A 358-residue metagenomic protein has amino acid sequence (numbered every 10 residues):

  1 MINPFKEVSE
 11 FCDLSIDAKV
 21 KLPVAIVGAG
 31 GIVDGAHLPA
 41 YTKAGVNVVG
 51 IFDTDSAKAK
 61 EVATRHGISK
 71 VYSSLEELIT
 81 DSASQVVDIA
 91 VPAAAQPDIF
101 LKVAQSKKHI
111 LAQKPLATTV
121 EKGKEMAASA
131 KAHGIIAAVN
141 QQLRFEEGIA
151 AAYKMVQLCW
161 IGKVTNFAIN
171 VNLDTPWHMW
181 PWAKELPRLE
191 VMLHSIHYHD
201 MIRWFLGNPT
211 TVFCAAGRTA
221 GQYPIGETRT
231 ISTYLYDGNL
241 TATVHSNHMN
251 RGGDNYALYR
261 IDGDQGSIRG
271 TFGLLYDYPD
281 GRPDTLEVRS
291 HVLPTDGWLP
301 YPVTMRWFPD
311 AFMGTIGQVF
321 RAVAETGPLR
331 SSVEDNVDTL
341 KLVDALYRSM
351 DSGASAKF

Functional and structural regions predicted by a protein language model:
M1-C12, L193, H199-P279, M313-L329 (+1 more regions): Contiguous beta-strand/loop segments that form the cofactor/metal-binding neighborhood of enzyme cores
M1-V20, V86-D88, K124, D284 (+1 more regions): C-terminal helix-rich "cap/oligomerization" subdomain common to oxidoreductases
I2-H66: N-terminal Rossmann-like dinucleotide-binding module
I32, T54, T304-I316: Active-site loop of classical SDR/Rossmann-like NAD(P)-dependent oxidoreductases, centered on the catalytic Tyr-X3-Lys
H66-S129: Beta-loop-alpha module in the N-terminal Rossmann-like domain of NAD(P)-dependent dehydrogenases, especially those
L111-A112, A137-V139, A168, V244 (+1 more regions): Hydrophobic residues in well-ordered beta-strands that form the structural core
E125-L143, G162-I169: Rossmann-fold dehydrogenase core element
L143-P224, T230-I231, G353: Predominantly a Rossmann-like dinucleotide-binding segment in NAD(P)-dependent oxidoreductases
